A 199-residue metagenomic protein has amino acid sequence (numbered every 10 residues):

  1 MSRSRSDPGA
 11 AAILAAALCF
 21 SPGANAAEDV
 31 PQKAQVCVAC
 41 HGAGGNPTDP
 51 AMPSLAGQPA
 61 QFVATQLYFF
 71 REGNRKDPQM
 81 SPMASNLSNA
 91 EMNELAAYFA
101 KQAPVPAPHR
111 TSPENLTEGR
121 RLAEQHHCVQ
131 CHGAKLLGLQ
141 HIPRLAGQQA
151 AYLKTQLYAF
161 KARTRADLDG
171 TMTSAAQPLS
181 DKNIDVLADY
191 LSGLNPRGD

Functional and structural regions predicted by a protein language model:
S2-A12: Bacterial N-terminal signal peptides that target proteins for export
I13-L18: Hydrophobic alpha-helical targeting segments used for export or membrane insertion
S21-G23: N-terminal signal peptide c-region/cleavage motif recognized by signal peptidases
N25-G44, A107, T111-A134, Q149: Sequence/structural segment immediately N-terminal to covalent heme-attachment motifs in c-type and related
V30, G45-K76, S81-L87, R120 (+4 more regions): Gly/Gly-Pro-rich "capping" loops immediately C-terminal to redox-active cysteine motifs in periplasmic/lumenal
S85-A107, A151, Q177-D199: C-terminal capping alpha-helices of c-type cytochrome domains
